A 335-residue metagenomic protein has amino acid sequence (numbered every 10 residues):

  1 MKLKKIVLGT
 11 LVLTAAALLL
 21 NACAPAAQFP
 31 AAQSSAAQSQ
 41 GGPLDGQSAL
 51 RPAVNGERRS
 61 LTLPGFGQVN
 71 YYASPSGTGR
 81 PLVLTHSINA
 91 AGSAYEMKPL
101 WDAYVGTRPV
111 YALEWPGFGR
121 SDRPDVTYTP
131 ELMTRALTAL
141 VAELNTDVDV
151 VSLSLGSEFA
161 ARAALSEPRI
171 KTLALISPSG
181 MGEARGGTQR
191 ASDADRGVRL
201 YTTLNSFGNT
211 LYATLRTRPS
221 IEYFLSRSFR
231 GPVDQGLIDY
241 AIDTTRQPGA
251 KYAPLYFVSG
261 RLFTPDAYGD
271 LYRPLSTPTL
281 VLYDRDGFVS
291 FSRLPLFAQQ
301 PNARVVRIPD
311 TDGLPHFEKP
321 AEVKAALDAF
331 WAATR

Functional and structural regions predicted by a protein language model:
K2-L84, V105-R108, A139, N145 (+1 more regions): Alpha/beta-hydrolase fold catalytic core
Y72, A112-V151, H316: Active-site loop/oxyanion-hole signature of alpha/beta-hydrolase fold enzymes
S74-R120: Conserved HGGG/HGGXW glycine-rich cap/lid loop of the alpha/beta-hydrolase fold
S152, G156-A160: Gly/Ala-rich beta-loop-alpha elbow adjacent to hydrolase catalytic centers
L165, L173-G208: Flexible "cap/lid" loop of the alpha/beta hydrolase fold
T210-R273: Conserved alpha/beta-hydrolase catalytic His-Asp/Glu region
P274-T311, F317: Conserved loop-alpha-helix segment in the C-terminal half of the alpha/beta-hydrolase fold that carries the catalytic
F317-W331: Post-His helix in hydrolase/transferase enzymes
